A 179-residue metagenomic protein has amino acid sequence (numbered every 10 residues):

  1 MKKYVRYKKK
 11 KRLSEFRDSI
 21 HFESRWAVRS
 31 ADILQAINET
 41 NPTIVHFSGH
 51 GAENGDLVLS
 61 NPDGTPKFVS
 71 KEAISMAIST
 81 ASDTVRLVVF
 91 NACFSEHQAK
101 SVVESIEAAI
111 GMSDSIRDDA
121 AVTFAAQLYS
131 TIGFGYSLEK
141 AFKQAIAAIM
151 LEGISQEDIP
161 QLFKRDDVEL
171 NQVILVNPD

Functional and structural regions predicted by a protein language model:
M1-K71: A domain-level signal for caspase-like cysteine endopeptidase catalytic cores and their zymogen-processing architecture
R17, T40, A81-S82, I106: A structural signal for short coil/turn segments at secondary-structure junctions
H21, S30-I33, F47, P62 (+6 more regions): Short, flexible coil/linker segments at or flanking structured domains
I33, I37, I74-I78, L128 (+1 more regions): Generic hydrophobic alpha-helical segments
S60-F94: Caspase-like (clan CD) cysteine peptidase catalytic core
D83-D179: Active-site-proximal C-terminal subdomain of hydrolase catalytic domains
